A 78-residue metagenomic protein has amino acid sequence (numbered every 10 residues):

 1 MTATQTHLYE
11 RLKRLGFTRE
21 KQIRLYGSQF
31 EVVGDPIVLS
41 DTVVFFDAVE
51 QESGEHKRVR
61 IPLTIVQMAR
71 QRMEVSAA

Functional and structural regions predicted by a protein language model:
M1-R19: Mixed-charge, Lys/Arg-rich low-complexity intrinsically disordered regions
T2, S53-A78: Intrinsically disordered, low-complexity, charged/polar segments
L15, I23, D35-I37: Short, exposed beta-strand/loop patches in secreted or surface proteins that constitute
T18, V38, I65-A69: Compositionally biased, intrinsically disordered low-complexity regions
R19-E20, V44: Short, hydrophobic/aromatic-rich segments at coil-to-beta transitions
K21-E31: Short coil-to-beta-strand transition motifs
V33-R60: Basic/aromatic-rich interaction segments and small domains that mediate binding to polyanionic partners
